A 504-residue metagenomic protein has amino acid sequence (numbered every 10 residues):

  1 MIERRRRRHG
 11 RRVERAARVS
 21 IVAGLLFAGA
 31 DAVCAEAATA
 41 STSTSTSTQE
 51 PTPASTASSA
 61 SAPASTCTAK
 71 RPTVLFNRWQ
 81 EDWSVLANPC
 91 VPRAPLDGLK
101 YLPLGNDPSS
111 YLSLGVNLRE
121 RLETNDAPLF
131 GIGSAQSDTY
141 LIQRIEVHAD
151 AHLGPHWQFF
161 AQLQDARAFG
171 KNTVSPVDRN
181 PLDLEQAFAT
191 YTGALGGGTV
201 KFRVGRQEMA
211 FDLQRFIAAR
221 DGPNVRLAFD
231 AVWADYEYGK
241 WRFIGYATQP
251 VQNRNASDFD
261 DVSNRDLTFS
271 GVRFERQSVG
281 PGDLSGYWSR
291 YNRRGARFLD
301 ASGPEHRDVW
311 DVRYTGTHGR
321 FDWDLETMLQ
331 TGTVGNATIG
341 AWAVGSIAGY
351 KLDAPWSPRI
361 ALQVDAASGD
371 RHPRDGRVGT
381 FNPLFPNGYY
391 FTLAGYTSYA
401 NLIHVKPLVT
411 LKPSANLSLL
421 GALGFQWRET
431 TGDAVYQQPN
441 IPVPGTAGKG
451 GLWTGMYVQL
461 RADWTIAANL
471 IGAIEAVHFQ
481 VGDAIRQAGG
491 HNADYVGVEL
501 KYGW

Functional and structural regions predicted by a protein language model:
M1-R15: N-terminal secretory signal peptides that target proteins for export/translocation
I2-R5, A23, F27, D31-S137 (+6 more regions): N-terminal periplasmic/intermembrane-space "pro-region" immediately following the signal or transit peptide
A69-R93, D300, E326-T327, A337-G448: Extracellular/periplasmic loop regions
C90-P92, D97-L114, D150-H156, A194-V200 (+6 more regions): Short loop/turn motifs that connect adjacent beta-strands in outer-membrane beta-barrel proteins
L118-D126, L163-F169, R206-A210, Y238-K240 (+8 more regions): Transmembrane beta-strands of outer-membrane beta-barrel pores
T124-Q143, A151-T199, Q214-A219, A256 (+6 more regions): Surface-exposed loop and membrane-interface regions of Gram-negative outer-membrane beta-barrel proteins
L195-F202, F216, R220-R374, K412 (+4 more regions): Signature for the C-terminal beta-barrel architecture of outer-membrane proteins
A467-E499, G503: Predominantly the C-terminal beta-signal and adjacent terminal strand-loop region of outer-membrane beta-barrel
